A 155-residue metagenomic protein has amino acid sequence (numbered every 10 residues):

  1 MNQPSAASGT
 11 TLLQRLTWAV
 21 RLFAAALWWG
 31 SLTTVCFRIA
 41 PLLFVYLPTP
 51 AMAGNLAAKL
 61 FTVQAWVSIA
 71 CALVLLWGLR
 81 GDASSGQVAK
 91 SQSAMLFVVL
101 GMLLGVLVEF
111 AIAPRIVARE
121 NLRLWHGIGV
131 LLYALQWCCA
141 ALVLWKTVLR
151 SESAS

Functional and structural regions predicted by a protein language model:
N2-A6, V148-S155: Short, charged juxtamembrane terminal tails flanking transmembrane helices
N2-C71, R119: Interfacial loop at the N-terminal end of multi-pass membrane proteins
I39, I112, A140-V143: Hydrophobic/aromatic residues in alpha-helical transmembrane segments
P48-T49, I112-I128: Interfacial helix-loop-helix junctions of multi-pass membrane proteins
L60, L122-C139: Individual transmembrane alpha-helices with interfacial aromatic-anchor signatures
V67-L75, L132-K146: Hydrophobic cores of alpha-helical transmembrane segments in multi-pass inner/ER membrane proteins, independent
W77-A83, W145-S151: Structural signal for the C-terminal ends of transmembrane alpha-helices and the immediately following loop
S84-R119: Mid-chain, well-packed structural core segment of small domains
